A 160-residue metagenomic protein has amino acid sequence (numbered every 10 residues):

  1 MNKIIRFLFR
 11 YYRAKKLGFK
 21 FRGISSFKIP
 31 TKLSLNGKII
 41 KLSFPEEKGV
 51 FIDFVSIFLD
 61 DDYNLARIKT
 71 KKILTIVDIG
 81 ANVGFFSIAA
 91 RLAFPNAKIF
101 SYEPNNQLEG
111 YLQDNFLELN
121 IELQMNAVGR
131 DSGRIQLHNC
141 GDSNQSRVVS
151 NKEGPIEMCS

Functional and structural regions predicted by a protein language model:
M1-S160: Phosphate/nucleotide-binding beta-alpha loop and adjacent structural elements of enzyme active sites
